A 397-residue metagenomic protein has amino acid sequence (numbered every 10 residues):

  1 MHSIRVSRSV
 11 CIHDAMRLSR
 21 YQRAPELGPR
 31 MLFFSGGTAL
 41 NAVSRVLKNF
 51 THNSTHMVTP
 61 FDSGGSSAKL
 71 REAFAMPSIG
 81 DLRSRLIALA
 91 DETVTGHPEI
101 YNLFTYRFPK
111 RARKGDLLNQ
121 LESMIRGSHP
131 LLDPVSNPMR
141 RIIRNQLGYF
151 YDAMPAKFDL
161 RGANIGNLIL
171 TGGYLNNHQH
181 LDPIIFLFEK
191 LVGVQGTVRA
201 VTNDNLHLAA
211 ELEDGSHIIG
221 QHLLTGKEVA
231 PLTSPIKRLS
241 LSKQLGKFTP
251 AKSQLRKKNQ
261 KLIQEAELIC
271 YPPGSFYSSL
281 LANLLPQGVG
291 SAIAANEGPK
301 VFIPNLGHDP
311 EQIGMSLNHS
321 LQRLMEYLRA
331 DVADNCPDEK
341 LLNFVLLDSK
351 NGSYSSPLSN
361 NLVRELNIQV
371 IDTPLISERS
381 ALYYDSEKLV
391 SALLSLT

Functional and structural regions predicted by a protein language model:
M1-M31, T38-H56, G65, N167-C270 (+1 more regions): Conserved catalytic alpha/beta core of Sir2/sirtuin-type deacylases, generalized to analogous enzyme cores that bind
F61-K237: Electropositive, gly/pro-rich neighborhoods at or near active sites that engage anionic ligands
